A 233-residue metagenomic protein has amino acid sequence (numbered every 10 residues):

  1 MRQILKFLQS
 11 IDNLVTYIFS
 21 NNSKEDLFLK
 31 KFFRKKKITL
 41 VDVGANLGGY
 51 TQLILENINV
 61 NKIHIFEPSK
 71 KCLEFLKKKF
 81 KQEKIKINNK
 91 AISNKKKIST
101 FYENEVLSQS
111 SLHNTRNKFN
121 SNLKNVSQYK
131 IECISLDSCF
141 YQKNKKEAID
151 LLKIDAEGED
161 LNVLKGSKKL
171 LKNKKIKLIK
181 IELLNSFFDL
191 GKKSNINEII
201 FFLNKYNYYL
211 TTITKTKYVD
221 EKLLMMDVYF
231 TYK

Functional and structural regions predicted by a protein language model:
M1-K233: Phosphate/nucleotide-binding beta-alpha loop and adjacent structural elements of enzyme active sites
